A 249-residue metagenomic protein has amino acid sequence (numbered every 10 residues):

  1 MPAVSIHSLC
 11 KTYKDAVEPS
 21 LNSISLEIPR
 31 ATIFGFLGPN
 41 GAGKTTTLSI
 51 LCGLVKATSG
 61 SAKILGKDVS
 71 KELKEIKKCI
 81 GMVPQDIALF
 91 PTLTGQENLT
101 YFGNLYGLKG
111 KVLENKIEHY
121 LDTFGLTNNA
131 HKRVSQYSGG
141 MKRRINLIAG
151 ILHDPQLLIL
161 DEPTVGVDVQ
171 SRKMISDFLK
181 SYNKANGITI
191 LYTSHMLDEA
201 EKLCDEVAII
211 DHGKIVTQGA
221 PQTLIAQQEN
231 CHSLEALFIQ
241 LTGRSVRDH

Functional and structural regions predicted by a protein language model:
M1-I6, C10-S23, R30, L73: A short, flexible loop at the N-terminus of ABC-type nucleotide-binding domains that lies
T100, N104, K111-N129: Conserved ABC ATPase "signature" region
L152-Q156: A short, proline-enriched helix->beta-strand linker immediately N-terminal to the Walker B motif in ABC-type P-loop
L158-E162: Catalytic Walker B motif of ABC-type/P-loop ATPase nucleotide-binding domains
K173-N186: Helical segment within the ABC ATPase nucleotide-binding domain
Q218-G219: ABC ATPase "signature
